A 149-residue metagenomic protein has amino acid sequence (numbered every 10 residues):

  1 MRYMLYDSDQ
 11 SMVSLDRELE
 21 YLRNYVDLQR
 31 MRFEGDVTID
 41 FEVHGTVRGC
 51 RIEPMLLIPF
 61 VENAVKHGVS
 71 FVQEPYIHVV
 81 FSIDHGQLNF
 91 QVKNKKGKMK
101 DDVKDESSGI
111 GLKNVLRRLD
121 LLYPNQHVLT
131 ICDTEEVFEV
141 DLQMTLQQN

Functional and structural regions predicted by a protein language model:
M1-Q143: Two-component histidine phosphotransfer core
T145-N149: C-terminal end segment of the histidine kinase catalytic
